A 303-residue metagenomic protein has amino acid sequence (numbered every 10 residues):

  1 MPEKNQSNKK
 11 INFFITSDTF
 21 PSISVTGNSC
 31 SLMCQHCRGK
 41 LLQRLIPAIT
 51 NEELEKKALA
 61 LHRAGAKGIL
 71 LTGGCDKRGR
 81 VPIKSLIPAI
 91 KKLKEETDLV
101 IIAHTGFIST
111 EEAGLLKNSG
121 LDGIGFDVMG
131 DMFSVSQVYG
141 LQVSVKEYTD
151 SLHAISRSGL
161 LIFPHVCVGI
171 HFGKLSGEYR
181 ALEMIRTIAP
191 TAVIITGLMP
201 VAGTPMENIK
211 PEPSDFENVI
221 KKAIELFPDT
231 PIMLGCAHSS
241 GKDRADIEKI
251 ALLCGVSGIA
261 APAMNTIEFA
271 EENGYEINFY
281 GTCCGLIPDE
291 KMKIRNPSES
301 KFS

Functional and structural regions predicted by a protein language model:
M1-I46, P297-S303: N-terminal [4Fe-4S]-dependent radical SAM core
M1-P2, Q6-F13, E183-S303: Auxiliary Fe-S-binding modules of radical SAM enzymes
S7-T16, I23-S24, G39, K56-L59 (+5 more regions): Structured catalytic core of nucleotide-sugar glycosyltransferases
G39-E52, L61-I83, K94-E112, L116-T149 (+2 more regions): Core AdoMet radical
K56, E111-A113, D246-I247: Short acidic active-site motifs
C75-K77, T105-S109, G130-M132, V168-F172 (+4 more regions): Active-site-proximal loop/turn and secondary-structure-junction residues that shape catalytic pockets, frequently
R80-T105, V143-F163, E207-I232, L286: Alpha-helix-loop-beta-strand connector modules within alpha/beta enzyme cores
H104-I108, L141-K146, C167-E183, K242: Active-site glycine- and acidic-residue-rich loops that bind and position anionic ligands or nucleotide-like cofactors
